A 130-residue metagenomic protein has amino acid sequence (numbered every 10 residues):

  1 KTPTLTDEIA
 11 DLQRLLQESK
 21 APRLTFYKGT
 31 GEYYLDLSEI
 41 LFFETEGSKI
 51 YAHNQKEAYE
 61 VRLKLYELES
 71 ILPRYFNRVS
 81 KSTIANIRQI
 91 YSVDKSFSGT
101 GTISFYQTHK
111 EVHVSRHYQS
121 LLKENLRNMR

Functional and structural regions predicted by a protein language model:
K1-T6: N-terminal polybasic phosphate/anion-binding patch
D7-Q107, E111: Conserved binding/recognition cores within well-folded domains
E8-I9, R116, E124: Short, charged, solvent-exposed linker or helix-capping segments at domain edges/interfaces that act as flexible hinges
T108, Q119-L121: Short coil/turn motifs at secondary-structure junctions
H113-V114, S120: C-terminal structural segments of small proteins and small subunits
E124-R130: Short, charged, intrinsically disordered terminal tails
